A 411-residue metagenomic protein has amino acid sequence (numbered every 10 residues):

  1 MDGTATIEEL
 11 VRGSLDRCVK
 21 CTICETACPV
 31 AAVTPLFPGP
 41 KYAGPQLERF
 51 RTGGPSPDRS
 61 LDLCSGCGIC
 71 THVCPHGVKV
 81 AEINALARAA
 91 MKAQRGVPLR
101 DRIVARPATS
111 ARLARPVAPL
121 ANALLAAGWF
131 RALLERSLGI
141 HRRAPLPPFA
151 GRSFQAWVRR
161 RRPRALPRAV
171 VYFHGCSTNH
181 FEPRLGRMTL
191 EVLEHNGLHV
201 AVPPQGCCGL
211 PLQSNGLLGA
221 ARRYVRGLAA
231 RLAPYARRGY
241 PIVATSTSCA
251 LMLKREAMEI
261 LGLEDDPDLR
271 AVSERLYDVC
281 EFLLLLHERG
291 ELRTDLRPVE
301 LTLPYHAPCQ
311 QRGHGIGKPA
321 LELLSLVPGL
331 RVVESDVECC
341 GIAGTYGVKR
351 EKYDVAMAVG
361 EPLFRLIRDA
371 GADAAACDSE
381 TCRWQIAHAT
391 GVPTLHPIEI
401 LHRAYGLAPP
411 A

Functional and structural regions predicted by a protein language model:
M1-I7, V30-S60, G77-I103, V392-L401: Non-heme iron-sulfur electron-transfer modules
G3-L15, F50-L61, L193-N196, S325-G329: Short, intrinsically disordered, charge-biased short linear motifs at domain edges
T6-L10, G66, R223-Y224, V359: Short, glycine/acidic-rich beta->alpha junctions
I7-L10, R17, E182, A221: Alpha-helix N-cap/helix-initiation motif
L10-G13, P38, V73, E82 (+1 more regions): A general, composition-driven signal for non-globular sequence regions
R12-A31, S56-V78, A111, C309-Q310 (+1 more regions): Cysteine-centered iron-sulfur cluster-binding motifs in ferredoxin-type domains/subunits of redox enzymes
E25-A27, P35, F181: Short N-terminal binding/cap micro-motifs at the start of the first secondary-structure element
V80-A411: Iron-sulfur cluster-binding electron-transfer modules in prokaryotic oxidoreductases
